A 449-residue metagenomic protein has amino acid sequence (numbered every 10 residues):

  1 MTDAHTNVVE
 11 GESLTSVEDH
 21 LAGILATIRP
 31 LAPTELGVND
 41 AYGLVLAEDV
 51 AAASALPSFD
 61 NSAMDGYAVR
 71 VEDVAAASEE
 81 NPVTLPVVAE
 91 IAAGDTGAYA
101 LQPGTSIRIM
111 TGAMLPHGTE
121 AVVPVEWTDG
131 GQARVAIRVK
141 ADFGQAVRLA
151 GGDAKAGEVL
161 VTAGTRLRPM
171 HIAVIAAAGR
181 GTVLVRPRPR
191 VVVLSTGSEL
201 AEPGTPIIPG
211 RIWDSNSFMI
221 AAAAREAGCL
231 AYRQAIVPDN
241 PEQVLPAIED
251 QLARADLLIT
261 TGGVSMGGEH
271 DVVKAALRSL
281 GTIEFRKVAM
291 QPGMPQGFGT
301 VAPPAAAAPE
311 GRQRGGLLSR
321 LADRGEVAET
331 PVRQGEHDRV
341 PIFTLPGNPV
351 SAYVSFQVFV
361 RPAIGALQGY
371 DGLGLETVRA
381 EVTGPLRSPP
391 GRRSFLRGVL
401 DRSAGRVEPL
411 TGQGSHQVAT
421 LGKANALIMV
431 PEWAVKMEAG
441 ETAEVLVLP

Functional and structural regions predicted by a protein language model:
M1-E79, Y370-F395: Short, low-complexity N-terminal leaders and the immediately following helix N-cap/first helix
M1-H5, V9-V17, V183-L345, P349-S355: Helix-rich terminal scaffold detector
T2-T15, Y67-P238, E249, V407 (+2 more regions): Short, glycine/charged-enriched hinge/interface segments at domain edges or termini
S13-L21, T34, V38, D60 (+14 more regions): Generic structural signal for well-ordered, non-membrane alpha-helical segments in soluble metabolic enzymes
L21-L25, D65, V125-E126, E158-V161 (+11 more regions): Predominant activation on well-ordered alpha-helical scaffold segments within soluble catalytic domains
L25-A32, D49, L115, V161-G164 (+9 more regions): Structural signal for hydrophobic packing residues in well-ordered secondary-structure cores of soluble enzyme domains
T34-N39, E48, G94, A154 (+1 more regions): Flexible glycine/proline-rich
